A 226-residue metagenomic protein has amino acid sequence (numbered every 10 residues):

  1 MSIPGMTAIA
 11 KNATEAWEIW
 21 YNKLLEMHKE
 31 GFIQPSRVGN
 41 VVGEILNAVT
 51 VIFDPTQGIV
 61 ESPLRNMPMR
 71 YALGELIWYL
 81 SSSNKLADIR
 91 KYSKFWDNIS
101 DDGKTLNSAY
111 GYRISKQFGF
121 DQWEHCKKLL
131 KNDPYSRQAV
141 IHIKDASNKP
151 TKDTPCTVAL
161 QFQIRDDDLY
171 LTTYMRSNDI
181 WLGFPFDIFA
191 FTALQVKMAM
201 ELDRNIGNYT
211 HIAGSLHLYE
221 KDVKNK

Functional and structural regions predicted by a protein language model:
M1-K226: Terminal, non-catalytic protein-protein interaction segments that mediate quaternary/complex assembly
